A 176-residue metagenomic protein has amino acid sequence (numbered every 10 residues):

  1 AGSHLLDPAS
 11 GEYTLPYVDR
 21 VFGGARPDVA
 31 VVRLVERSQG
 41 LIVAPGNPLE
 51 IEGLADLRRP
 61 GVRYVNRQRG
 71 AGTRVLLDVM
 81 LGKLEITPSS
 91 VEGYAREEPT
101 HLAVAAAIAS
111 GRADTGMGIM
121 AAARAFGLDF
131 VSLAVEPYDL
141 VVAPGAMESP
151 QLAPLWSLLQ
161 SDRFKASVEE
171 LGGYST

Functional and structural regions predicted by a protein language model:
A1-E52: N-terminal segment of the mature folded domain
S3-D19, A105-A134: A ligand-binding cleft/hinge motif common to bilobed small-molecule-binding domains
R26, E36-S38, L128-S157: Periplasmic-binding protein-like
A55-V75: Short loop->beta-strand "edge-of-pocket" segments that line small-molecule binding or catalytic clefts across diverse
R67, T87-H101: Short beta-strand-to-loop elements that line the ligand-binding cleft of bilobed periplasmic-binding protein-like
G82-I86: Active-site rim beta-loop-alpha module in soluble metabolic enzymes
L159-S175: Periplasmic-binding protein-like
